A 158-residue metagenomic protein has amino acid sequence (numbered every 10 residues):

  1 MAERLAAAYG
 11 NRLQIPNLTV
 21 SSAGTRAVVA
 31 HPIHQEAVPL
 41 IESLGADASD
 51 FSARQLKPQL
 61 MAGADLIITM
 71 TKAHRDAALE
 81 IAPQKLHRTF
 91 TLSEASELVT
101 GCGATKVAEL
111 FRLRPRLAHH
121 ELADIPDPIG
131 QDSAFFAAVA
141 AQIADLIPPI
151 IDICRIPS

Functional and structural regions predicted by a protein language model:
M1-S158: Short polar/charged helix/loop
